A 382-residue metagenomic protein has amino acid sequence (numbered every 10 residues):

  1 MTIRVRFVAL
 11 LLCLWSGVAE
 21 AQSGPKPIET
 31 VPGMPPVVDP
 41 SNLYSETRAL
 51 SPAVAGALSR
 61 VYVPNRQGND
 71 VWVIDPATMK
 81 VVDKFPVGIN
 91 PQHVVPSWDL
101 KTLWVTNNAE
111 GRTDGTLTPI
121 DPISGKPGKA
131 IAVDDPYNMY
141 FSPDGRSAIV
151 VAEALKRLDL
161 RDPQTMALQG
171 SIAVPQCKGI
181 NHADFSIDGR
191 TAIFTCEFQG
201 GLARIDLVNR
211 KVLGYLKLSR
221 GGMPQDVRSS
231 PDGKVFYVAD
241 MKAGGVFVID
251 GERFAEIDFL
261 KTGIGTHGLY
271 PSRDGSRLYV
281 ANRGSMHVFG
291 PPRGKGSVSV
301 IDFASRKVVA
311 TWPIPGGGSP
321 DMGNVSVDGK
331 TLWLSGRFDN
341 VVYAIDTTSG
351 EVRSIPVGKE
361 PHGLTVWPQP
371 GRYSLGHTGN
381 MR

Functional and structural regions predicted by a protein language model:
M1-V8: Bacterial N-terminal signal peptides that target proteins for export
V8-G17: Bacterial N-terminal signal peptides
C13, A21-R382: Predominantly soluble domains enriched in secretory-pathway, periplasmic, or organellar proteins
